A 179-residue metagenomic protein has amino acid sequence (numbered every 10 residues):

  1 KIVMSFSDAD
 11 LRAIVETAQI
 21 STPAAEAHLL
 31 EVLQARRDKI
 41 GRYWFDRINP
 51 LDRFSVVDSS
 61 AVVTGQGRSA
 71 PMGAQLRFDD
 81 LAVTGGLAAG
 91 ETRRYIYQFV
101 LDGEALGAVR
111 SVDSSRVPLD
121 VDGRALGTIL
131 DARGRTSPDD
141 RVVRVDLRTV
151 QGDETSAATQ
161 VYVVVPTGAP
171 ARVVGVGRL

Functional and structural regions predicted by a protein language model:
K1-M72: C-terminal catalytic region of ATP-dependent kinase domains
D79-G90: Short amphipathic, basic-aromatic surface patches that mediate peripheral association with negatively charged
R93-Y97: Short beta-strand elements bearing conserved aromatic residues within extracellular beta-rich modules
F99-L101: Conserved aromatic beta-strand anchor motif in extracellular beta-sandwich/beta-rich domains
E104-R124: Solvent-exposed serine/threonine-rich low-complexity stretches and specific carbohydrate-binding patches
L119-S137: Short, hydrophobic beta-strand segments
D131-V165, R172-L179: Short, aromatic- and glycine-rich surface loops/edge beta-strands on solvent-exposed regions
